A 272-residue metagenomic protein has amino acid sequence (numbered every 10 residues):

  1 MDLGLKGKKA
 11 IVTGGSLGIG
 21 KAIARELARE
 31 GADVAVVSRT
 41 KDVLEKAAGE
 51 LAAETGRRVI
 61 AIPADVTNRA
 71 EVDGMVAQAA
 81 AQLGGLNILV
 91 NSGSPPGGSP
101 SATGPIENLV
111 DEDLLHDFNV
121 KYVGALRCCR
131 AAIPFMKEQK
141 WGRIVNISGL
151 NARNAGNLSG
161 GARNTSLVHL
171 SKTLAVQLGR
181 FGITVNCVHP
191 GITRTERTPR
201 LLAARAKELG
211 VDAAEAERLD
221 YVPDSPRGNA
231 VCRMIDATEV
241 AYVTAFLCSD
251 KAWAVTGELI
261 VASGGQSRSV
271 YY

Functional and structural regions predicted by a protein language model:
L3-A35: Canonical Rossmann dinucleotide-binding motif of NAD(H)/NADP(H)-dependent dehydrogenases/reductases, specifically
G18, T103, R233, T244-A245 (+1 more regions): Short C-terminal tail/terminal secondary-structure segment of NAD(P)H-dependent dehydrogenase/reductase domains
K41-D42, P63-M75, D111, T238: The beta1-alpha1 cofactor-binding region of Rossmann-like NAD(H)/NADP(H)-dependent oxidoreductases
D73, S94-L115, E138, S159-G160: Conserved mid-core segment of classical short-chain dehydrogenase/reductases
G85, G179, T184, V255-G257: Short, small/polar-rich loop/turn modules that mediate ligand/substrate recognition or access, typified
N87, E107-L126, W141, V145 (+2 more regions): Catalytic Tyr-X3-Lys loop
P95-P96, D111, R143-R180, G191-T193 (+1 more regions): Catalytic loop of short-chain dehydrogenase/reductase
P134, V176-Q177, W253: Alpha-helical segment proximal to the catalytic Tyr-Lys
